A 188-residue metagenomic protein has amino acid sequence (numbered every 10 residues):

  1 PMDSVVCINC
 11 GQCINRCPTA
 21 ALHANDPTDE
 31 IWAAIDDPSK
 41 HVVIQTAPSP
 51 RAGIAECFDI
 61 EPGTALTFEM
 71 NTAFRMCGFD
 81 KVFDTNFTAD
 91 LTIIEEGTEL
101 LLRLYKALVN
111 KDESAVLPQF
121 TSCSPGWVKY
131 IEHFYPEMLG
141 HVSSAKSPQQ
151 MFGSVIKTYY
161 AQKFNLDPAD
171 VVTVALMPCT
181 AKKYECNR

Functional and structural regions predicted by a protein language model:
P1-M2, V6-E30: Iron-sulfur cluster-binding cysteine motifs and their immediate structural context in ferredoxin-like electron-transfer
H23-R188: Iron-sulfur-associated redox domains of electron-transfer enzymes in respiratory and anaerobic energy metabolism
